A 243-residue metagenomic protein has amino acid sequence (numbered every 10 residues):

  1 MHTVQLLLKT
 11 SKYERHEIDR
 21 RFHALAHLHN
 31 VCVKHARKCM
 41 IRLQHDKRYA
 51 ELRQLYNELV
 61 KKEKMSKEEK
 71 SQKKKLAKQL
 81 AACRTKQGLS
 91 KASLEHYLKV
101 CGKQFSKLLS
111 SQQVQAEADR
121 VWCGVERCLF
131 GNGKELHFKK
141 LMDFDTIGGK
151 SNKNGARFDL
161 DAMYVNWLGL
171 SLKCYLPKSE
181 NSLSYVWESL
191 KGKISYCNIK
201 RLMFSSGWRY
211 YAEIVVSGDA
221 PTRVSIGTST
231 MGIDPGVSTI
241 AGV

Functional and structural regions predicted by a protein language model:
M1-V243: Nucleic-acid substrate recognition interfaces
